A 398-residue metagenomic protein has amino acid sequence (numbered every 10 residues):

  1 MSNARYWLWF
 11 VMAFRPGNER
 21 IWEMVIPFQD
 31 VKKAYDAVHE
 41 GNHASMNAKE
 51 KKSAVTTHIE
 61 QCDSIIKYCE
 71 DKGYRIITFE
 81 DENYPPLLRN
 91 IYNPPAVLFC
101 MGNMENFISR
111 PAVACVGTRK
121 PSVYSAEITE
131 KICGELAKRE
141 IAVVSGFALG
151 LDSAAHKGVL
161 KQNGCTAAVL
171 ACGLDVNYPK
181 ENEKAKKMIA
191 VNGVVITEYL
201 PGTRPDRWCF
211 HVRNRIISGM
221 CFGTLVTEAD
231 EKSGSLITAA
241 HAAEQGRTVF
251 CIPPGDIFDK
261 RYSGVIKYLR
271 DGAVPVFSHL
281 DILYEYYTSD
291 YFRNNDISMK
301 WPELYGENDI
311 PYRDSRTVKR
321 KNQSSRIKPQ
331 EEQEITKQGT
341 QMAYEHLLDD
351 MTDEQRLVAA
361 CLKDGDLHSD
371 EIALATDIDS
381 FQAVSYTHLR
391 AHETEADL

Functional and structural regions predicted by a protein language model:
M1-E135: Short, positively charged patches
N3, T78-L389, E393-L398: Glycine-biased, small-residue-rich flexible motifs in mid-sequence functional cores and linkers
